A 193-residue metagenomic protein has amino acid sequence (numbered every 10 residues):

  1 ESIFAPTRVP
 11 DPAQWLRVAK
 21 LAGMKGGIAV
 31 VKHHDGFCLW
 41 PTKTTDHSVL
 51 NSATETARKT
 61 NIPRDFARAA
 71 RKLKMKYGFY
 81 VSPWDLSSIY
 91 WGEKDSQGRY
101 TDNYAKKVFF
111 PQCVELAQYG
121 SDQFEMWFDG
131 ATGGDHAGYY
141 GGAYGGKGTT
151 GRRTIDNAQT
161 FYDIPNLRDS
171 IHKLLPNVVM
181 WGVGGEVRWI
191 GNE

Functional and structural regions predicted by a protein language model:
E1-E193: Mature catalytic domains of secreted/periplasmic carbohydrate-active enzymes
